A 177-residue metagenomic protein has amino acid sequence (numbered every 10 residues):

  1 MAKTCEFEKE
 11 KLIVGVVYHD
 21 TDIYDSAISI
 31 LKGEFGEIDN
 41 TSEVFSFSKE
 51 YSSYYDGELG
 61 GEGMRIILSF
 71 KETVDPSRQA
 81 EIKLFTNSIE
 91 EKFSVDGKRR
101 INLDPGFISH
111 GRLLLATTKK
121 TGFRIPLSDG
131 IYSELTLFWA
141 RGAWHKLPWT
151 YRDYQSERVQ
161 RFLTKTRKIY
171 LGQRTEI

Functional and structural regions predicted by a protein language model:
M1-S53, G61-R65, V74-L103, F107-I177: Long, contiguous binding/interaction regions
G57: N-terminal short beta-loop-beta anion/metal-coordinating cradle
S69-K71: Short, well-ordered beta-strand micro-motif
